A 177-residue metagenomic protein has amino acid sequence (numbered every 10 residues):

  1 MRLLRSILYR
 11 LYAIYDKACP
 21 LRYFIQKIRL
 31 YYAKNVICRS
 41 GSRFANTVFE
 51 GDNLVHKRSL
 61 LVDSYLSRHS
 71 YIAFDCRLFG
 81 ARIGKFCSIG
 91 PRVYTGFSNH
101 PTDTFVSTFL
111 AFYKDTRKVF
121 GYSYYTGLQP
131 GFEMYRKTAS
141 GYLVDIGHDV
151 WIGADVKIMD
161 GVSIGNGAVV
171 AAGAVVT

Functional and structural regions predicted by a protein language model:
M1-D149, D155-V156: Domain-scale signature associated with acetyltransferase and cell-envelope carbohydrate enzymes
I158-G165, A174-T177: Beta-rich strand-turn-strand
A171: Active-site Tyr-X1-5-Lys
